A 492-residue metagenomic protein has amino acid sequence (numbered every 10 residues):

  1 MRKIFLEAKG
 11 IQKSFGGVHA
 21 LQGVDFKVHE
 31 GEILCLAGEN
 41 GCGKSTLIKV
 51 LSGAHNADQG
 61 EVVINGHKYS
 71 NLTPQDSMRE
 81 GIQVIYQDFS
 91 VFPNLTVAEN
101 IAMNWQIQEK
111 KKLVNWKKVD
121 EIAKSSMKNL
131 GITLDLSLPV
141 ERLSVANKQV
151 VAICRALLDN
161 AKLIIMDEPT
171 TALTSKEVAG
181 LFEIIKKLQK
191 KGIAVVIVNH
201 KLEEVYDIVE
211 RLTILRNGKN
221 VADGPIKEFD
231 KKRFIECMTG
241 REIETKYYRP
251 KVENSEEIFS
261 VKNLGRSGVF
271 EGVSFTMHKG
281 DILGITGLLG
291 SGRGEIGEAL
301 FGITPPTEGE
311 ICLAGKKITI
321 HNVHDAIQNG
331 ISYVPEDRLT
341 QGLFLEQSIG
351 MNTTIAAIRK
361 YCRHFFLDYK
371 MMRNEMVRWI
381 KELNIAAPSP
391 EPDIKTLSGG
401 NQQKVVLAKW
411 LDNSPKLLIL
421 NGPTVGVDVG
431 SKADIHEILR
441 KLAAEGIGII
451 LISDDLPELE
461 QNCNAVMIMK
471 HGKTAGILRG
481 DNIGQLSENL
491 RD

Functional and structural regions predicted by a protein language model:
R2-D492: Glycine-rich phosphate-binding loops of nucleotide-dependent enzymes
